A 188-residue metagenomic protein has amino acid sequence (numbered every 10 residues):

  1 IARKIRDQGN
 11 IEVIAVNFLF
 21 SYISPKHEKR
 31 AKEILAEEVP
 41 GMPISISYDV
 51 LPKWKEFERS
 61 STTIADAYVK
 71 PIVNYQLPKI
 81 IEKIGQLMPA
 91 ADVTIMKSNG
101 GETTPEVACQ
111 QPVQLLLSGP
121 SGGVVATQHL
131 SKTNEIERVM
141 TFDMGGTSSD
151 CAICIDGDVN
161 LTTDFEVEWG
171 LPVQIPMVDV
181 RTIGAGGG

Functional and structural regions predicted by a protein language model:
I1-G188: N-terminally biased helix-coil "hinge/interface" segments that flank
